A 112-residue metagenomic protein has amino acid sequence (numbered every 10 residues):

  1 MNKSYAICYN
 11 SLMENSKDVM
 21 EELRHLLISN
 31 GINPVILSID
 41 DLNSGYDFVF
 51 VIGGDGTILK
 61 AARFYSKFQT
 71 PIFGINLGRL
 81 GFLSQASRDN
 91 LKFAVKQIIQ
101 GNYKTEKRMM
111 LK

Functional and structural regions predicted by a protein language model:
N2-V35: Short, charged N-terminal beta->alpha structural module
V19-E21, A62-Y65, A86-S87: Short amphipathic alpha-helical segments
V35-Y46: Short acidic low-complexity segments
G56-A62: Short glycine/serine/threonine-rich phosphate/pyrophosphate-binding segments that cradle anionic phosphate groups
Q69-P71: Proline-centered loop/turn at the N-terminus of a beta-strand
N76: Divalent-cation-assisted or electrostatically stabilized phosphate/pyrophosphate-binding catalytic cores
F82-K112: Catalytic core of DAGKc-family lipid kinases
